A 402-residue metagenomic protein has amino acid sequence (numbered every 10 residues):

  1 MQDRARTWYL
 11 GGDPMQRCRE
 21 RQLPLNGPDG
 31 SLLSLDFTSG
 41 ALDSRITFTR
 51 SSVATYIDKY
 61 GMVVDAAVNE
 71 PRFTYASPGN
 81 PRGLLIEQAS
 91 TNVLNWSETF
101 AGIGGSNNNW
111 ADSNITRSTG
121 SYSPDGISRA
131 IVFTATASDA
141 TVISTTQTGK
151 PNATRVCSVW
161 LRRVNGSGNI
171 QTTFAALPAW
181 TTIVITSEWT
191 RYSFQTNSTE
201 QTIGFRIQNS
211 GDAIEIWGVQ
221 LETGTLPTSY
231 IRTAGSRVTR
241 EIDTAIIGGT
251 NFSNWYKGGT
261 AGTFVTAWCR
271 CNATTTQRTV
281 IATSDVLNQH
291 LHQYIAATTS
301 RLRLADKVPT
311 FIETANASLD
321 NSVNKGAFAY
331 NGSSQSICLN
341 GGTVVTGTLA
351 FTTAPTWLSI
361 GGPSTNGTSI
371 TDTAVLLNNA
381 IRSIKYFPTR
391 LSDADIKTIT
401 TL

Functional and structural regions predicted by a protein language model:
Q2-Y9, P14, C18-E20, E222-W255 (+1 more regions): Extended recognition patches within non-cytosolic domains
D3, F100, D212-P227, G262-N272 (+2 more regions): Extracellular, beta-strand-rich glycan-interacting domains
L42-K59, D65, V93-T116, E215-I216 (+4 more regions): Short, tryptophan-glycine- and acidic/Ser/Thr-enriched carbohydrate-recognition patches
M62-G79, I103-A130: Extracellular glycan-recognition surfaces and repeat-rich motifs
I86-A89, V142-K150, T239-G262, I312-S318 (+1 more regions): Short surface loop/edge beta-strand patches of beta-sandwich-type extracellular domains that form ligand-contact sites
S90-S97, I103-N108, K150-A153, V164-F174 (+2 more regions): Extracellular glycan-recognition modules
T119-L221, Q293-A350: Extracellular glycan-interaction surfaces
E200-T202, G347-A380: Flexible glycan-contacting loops in extracellular carbohydrate-active proteins
